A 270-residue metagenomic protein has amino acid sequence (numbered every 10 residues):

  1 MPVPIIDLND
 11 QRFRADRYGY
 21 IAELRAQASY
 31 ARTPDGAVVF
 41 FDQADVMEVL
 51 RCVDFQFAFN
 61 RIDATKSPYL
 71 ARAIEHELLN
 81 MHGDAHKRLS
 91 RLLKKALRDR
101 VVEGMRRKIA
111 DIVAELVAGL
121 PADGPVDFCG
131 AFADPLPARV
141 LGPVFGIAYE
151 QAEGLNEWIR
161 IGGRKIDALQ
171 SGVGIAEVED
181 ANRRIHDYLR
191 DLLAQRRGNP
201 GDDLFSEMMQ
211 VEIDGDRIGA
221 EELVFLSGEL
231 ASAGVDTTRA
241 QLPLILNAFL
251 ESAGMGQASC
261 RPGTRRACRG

Functional and structural regions predicted by a protein language model:
M1-G270: Cytochrome P450
